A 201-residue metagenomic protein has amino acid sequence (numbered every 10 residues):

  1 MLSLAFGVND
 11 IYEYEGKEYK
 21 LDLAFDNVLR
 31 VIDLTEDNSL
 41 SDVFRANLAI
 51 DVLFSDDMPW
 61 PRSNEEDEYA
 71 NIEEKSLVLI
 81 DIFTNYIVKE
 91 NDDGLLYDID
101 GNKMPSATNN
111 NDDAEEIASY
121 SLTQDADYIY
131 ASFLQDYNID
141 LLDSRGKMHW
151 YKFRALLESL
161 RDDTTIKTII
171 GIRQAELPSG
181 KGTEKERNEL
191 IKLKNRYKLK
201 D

Functional and structural regions predicted by a protein language model:
M1-E66: Short N-terminal mixed-charge amphipathic segments
L2-F6, N64, E68-N71, K75 (+3 more regions): Proteins with a high burden of low-complexity, intrinsically disordered sequence enriched in S/T/G/P/A and R, requiring
Y12, Y19-L21, I50, K75 (+3 more regions): Generic structural hydrophobic/aromatic packing signal, biased to beta-strands
S41, A46, I50, S55-D56 (+5 more regions): Intrinsic-disorder/low-complexity regions
D42-R45, A49, K75-L79, D125 (+1 more regions): Residue-level detector of well-ordered alpha-helical segments, enriched for hydrophobic/aromatic packing positions
W60-S76, N138-M148: Short, surface-exposed acidic
I80-D201: C-terminal charged interaction modules
